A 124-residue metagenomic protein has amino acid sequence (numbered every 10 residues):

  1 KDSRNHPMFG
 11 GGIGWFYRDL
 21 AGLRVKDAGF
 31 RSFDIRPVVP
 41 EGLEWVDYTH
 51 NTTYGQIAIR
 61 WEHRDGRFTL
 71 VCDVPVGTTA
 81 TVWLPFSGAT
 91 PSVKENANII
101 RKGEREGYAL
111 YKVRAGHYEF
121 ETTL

Functional and structural regions predicted by a protein language model:
K1-L124: Non-catalytic C-terminal accessory modules of carbohydrate-active enzymes
